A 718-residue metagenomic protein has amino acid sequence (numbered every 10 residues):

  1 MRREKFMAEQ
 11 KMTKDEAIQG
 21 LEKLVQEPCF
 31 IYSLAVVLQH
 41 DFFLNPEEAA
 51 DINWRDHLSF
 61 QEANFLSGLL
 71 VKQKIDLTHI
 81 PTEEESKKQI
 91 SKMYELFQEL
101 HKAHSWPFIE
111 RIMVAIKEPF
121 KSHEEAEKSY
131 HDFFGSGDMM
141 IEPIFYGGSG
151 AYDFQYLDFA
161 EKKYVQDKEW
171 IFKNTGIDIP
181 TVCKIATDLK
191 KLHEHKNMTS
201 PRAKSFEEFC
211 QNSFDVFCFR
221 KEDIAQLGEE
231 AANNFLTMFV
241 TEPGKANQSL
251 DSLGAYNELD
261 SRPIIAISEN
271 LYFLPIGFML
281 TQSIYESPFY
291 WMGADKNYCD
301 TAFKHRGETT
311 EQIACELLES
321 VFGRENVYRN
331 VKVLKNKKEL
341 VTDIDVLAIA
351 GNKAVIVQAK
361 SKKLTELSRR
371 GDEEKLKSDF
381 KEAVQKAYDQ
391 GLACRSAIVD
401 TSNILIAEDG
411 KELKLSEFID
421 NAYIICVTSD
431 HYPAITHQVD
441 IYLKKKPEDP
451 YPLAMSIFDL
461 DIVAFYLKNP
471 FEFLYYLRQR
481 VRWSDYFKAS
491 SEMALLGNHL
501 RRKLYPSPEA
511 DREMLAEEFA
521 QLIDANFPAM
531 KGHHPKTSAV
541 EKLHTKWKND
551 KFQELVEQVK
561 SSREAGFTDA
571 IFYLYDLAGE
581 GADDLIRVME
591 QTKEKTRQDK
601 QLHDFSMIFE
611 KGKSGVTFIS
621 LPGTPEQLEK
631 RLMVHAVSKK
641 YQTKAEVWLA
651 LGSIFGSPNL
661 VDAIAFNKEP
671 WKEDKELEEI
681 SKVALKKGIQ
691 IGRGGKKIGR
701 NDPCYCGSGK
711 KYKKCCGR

Functional and structural regions predicted by a protein language model:
M1-H305, Q312, E316, S320 (+3 more regions): Acidic, metal-dependent phosphodiester-chemistry machinery of nucleic-acid enzymes
V321-L340: A short acidic/basic microdomain associated with nuclease active sites
E339-D343, F418: A short, glycine/Asx- and small/polar-enriched loop/turn that sits immediately N-terminal to a beta-strand
L347, V355-Q358, I425-C426, P703-Y705: Structured core elements
A348-I356, K360-E366, M607-V616: Active-site beta-strand-loop-beta-strand hairpin of nuclease catalytic cores that positions key catalytic residues
T365-A383: A solvent-exposed, charged loop/short amphipathic helix patch at secondary-structure junctions
K381-E412: Acidic, metal/cofactor-coordinating or nucleic-acid-engaging core segments within structured domains
R693-K713, G717: Short Cys/His-rich zinc-binding micro-motifs
